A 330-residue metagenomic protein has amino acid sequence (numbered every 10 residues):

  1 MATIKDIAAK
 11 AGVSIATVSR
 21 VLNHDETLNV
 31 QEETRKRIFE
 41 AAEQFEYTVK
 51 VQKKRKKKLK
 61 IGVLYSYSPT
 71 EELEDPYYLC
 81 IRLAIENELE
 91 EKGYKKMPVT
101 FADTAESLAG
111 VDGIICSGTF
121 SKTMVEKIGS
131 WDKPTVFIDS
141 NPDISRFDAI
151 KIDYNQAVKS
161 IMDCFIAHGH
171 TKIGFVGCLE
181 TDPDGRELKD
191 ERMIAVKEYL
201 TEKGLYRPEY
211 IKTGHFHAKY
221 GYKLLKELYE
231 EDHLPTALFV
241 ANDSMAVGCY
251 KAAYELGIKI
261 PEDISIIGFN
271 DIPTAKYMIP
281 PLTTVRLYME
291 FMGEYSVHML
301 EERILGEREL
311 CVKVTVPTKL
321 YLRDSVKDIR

Functional and structural regions predicted by a protein language model:
M1-K57: N-terminal helix-turn-helix DNA-binding module of bacterial transcription factors
A2, K58-D163, A167, L228-E230 (+1 more regions): Alpha-helical recognition/docking segments in bacterial nutrient-uptake and carbohydrate-utilization systems
S19, R55-E71, K172-D182: Short beta-strand segments enriched in small/hydrophobic residues
P69-P76, T100-A102, I150-S160, V176-L224 (+4 more regions): Hinge/beta->alpha junction and helix N-cap segments in small-molecule ligand-binding domains
G110-S117, G174-G177, I211, D232-N242 (+1 more regions): Periplasmic-binding protein-like
L225-R330: Flexible loop/turn connectors
